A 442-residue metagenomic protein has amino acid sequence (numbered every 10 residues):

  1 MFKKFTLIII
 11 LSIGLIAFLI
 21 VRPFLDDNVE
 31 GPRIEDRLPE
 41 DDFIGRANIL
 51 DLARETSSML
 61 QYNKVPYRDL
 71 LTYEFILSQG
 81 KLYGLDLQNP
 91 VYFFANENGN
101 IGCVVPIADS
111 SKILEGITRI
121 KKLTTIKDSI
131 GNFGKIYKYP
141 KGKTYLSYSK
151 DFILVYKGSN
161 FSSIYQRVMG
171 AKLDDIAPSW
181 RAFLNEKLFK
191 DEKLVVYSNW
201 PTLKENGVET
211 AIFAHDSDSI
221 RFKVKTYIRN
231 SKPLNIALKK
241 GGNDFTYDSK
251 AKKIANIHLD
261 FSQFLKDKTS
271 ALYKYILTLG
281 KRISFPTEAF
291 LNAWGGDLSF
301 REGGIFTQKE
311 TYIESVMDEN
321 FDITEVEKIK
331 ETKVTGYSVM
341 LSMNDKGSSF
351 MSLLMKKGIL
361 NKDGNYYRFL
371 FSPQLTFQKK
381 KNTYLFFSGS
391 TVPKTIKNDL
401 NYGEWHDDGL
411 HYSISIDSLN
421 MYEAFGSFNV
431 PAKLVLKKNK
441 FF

Functional and structural regions predicted by a protein language model:
F2-T125, N132-I136, D174-L203, R221-I323 (+1 more regions): Structural boundary/hinge residues at secondary-structure and domain interfaces
Y83-K190, G303-F442: Single conserved position on a long alpha-helix in the C-terminal lobe of the eukaryotic protein kinase
E205-D216: Transit-peptide-like, low-complexity N-terminal presequences and other terminal intrinsically disordered regions
D218-K225, E331-G336: P-loop NTPase catalytic cores that bind/hydrolyze ATP
